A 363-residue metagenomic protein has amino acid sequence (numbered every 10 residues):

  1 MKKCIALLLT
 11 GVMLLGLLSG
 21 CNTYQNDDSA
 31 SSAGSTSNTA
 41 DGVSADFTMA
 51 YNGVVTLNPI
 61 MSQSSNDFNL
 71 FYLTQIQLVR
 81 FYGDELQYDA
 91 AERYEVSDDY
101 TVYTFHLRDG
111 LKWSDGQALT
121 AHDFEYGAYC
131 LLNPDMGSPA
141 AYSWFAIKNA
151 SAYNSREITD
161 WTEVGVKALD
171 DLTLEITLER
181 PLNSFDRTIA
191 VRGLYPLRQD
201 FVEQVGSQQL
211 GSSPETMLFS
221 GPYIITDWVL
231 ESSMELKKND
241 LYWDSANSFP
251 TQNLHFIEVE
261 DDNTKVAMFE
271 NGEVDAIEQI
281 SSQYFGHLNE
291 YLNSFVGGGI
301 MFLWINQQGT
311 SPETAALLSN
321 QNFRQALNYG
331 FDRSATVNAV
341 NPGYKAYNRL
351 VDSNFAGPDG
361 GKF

Functional and structural regions predicted by a protein language model:
C21-A30: Bacterial lipoprotein signal-peptidase II cleavage site
A50-D98, Y129, L218: N-terminal lobe/hinge region of extracytoplasmic solute-binding protein
E92-S143, E175, L317-S319: Aromatic- and charge-enriched surface segment that lines or borders ligand/interaction sites
A140-D200: Surface-exposed binding/hinge segments that line and control ligand-binding clefts or catalytic entry sites
L178-F249, N253: Gly/Pro-rich hinge or "lid" segments in bacterial periplasmic/extracellular proteins
G211-P214, L241-G286: Ligand-site clamp/hinge motif
K237-Y242, G298-A326, G330, A339: A bilobed periplasmic-binding-protein/Venus flytrap-type ligand-binding module shared by bacterial periplasmic
K345-F363: Structural transition elements
